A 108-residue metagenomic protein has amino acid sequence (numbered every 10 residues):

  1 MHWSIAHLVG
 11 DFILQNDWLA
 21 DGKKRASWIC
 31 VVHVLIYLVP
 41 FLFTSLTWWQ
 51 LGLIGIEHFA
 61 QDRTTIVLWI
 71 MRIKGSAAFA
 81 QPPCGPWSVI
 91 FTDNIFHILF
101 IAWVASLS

Functional and structural regions predicted by a protein language model:
M1-S108: Hydrophobic alpha-helical transmembrane segments
